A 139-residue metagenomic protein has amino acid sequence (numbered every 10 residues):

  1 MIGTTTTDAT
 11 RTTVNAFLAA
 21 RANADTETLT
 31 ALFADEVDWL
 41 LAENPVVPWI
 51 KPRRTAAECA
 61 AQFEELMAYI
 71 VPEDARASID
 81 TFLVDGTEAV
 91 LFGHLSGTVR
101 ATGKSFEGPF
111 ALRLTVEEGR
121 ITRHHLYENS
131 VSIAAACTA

Functional and structural regions predicted by a protein language model:
M1-A31, D35, T138: Short, low-complexity N-terminal intrinsically disordered segments enriched in polar/charged residues
I2-T5, E64-A139: A beta-strand edge to alpha-helix "cap/lid" segment located at domain peripheries
F17, L29-T30, V37, C59 (+3 more regions): Hydrophobic pocket/interface hotspot
A34-V84: A solvent-exposed, acidic/Ser-Thr-rich amphipathic alpha-helical stretch
